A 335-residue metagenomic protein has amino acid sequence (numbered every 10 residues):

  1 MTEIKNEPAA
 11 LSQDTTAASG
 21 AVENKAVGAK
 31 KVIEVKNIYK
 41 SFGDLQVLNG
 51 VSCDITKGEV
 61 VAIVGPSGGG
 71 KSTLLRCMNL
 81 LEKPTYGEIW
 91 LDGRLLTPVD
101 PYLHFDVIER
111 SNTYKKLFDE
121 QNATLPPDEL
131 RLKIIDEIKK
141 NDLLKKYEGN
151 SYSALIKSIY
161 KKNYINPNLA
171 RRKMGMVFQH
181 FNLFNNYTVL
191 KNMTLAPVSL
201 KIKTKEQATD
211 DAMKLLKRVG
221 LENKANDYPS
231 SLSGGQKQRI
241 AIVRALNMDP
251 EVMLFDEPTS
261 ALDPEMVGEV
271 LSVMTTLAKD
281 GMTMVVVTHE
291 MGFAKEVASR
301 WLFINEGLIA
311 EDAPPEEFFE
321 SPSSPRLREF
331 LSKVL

Functional and structural regions predicted by a protein language model:
V64-P66: The feature captures the beta-strand-to-loop junction immediately N-terminal to the Walker
N79: Helix-to-loop junction immediately C-terminal to a conserved catalytic motif
G87-P98, F105, K146-I156: Conserved ABC transporter NBD signature motif
Y228-L232, Q236: Conserved ABC ATPase signature
N247-E251: A short, proline-enriched helix->beta-strand linker immediately N-terminal to the Walker B motif in ABC-type P-loop
M253-D256: Catalytic Walker B motif of ABC-type/P-loop ATPase nucleotide-binding domains
